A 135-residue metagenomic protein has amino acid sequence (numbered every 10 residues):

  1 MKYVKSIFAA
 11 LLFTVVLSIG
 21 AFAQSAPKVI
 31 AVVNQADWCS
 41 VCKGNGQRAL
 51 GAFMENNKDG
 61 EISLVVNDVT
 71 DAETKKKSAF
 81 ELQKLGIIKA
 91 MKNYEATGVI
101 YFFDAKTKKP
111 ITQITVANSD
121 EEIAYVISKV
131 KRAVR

Functional and structural regions predicted by a protein language model:
M1-S6: Positively charged n-region of N-terminal signal peptides that target proteins for export
A9-S18: Bacterial N-terminal signal peptides
I19-A23: Sec/Tat signal peptide C-region and signal peptidase I cleavage site
A26-K28, Q47-V66: Conserved helix-turn-beta segment immediately C-terminal to the redox Cys motif in thioredoxin-like folds
N34-R48: Conserved redox-active cysteine motifs that mediate thiol-disulfide chemistry, especially di-cysteine Cys-X(1-2)-Cys
D59-A79: Thiol-based oxidoreductase modules, predominantly thioredoxin-like and allied folds used for disulfide exchange
S78-K106: Short, internal strand/loop/helix patches that form the active-site neighborhood or redox-interaction surface
E95-R135: Non-catalytic, surface beta->alpha helical segment in thiol-disulfide oxidoreductase systems
